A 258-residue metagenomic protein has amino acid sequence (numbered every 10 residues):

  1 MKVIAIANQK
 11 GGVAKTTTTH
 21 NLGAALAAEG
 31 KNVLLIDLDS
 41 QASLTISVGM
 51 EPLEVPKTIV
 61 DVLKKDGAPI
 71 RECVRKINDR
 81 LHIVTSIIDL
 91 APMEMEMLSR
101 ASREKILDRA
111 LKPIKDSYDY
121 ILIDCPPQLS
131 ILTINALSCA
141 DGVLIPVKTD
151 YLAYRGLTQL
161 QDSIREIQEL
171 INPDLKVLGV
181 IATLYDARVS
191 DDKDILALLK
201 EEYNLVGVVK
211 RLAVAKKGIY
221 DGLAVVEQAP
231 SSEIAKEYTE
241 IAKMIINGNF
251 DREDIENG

Functional and structural regions predicted by a protein language model:
M1-G258: P-loop NTP-binding core
